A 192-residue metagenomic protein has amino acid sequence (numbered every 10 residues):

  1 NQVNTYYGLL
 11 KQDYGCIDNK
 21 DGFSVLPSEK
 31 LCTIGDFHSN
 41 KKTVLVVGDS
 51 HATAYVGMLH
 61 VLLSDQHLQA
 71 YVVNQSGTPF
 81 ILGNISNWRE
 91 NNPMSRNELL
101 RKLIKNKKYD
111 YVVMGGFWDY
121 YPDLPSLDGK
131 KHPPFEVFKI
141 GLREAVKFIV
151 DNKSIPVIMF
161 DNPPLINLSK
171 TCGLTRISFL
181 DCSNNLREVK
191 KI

Functional and structural regions predicted by a protein language model:
N1-I192: Extracellular/periplasmic envelope-modification machinery, especially enzymes that add or remove acyl/ester groups on
